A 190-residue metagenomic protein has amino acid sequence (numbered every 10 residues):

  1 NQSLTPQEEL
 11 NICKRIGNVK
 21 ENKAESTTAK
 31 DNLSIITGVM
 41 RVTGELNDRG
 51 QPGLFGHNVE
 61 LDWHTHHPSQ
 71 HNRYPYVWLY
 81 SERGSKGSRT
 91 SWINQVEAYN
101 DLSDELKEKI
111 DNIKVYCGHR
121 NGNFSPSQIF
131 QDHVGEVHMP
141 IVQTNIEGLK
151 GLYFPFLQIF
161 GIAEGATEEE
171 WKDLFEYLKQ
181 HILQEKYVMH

Functional and structural regions predicted by a protein language model:
Q2-H190: Fe(II)/2-oxoglutarate oxygenase catalytic core
